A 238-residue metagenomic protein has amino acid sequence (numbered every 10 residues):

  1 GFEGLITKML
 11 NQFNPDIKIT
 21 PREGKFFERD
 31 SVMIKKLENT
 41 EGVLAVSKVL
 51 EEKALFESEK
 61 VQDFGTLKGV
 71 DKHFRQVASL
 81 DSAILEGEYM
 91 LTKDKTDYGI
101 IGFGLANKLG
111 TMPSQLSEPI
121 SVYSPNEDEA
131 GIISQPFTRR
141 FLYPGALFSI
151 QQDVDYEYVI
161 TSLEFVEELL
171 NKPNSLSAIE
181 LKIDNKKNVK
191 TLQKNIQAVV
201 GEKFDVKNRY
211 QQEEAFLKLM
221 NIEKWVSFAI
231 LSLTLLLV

Functional and structural regions predicted by a protein language model:
G1-T66, K72-Q76, S82-K95: Hydrophobic, regular-secondary-structure patches
I17, E41-L44, N174, F204 (+1 more regions): Structural motif
E41-L44, G65, L142-A146, F204: Small-residue-enriched segments and motifs
R75, L105-A106, V166: A generic structural signal for short hydrophobic patches within well-formed alpha-helices
S79, I101-Q115: Short, solvent-exposed hinge/capping segments at secondary-structure junctions
I100-I101, Q115-K203: Basic-flanked hydrophobic alpha-helices used for secretion and membrane insertion
N185-L237: Peri-transmembrane interface segments
